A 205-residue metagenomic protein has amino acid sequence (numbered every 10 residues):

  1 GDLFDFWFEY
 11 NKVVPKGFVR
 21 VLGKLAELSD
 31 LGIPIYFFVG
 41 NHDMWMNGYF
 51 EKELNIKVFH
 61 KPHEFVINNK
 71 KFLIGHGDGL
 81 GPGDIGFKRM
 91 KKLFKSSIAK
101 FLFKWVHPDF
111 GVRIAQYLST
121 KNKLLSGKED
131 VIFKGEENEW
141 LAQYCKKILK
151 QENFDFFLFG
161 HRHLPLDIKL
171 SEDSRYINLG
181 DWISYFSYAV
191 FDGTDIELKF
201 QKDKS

Functional and structural regions predicted by a protein language model:
G1-I67, S184: Core catalytic region of metal-dependent phosphoesterases/phosphodiesterases, especially metallo-beta-lactamase-like
D5-L28, L125-F154: N-terminal short leaders/motifs
R20-V21, S29-V39, Q116-K121, E136-W140 (+1 more regions): A broad, low-specificity signal for short, low-complexity segments enriched in glycine/proline and polar/charged
E27-G32, I67-K70, L102-D109, Y188-F191: Short C-terminal domain-edge/linker segments immediately following a structured domain
N55-H60, L73, D78, D84-M90 (+1 more regions): Conserved beta-sheet core of the metallophosphoesterase superfamily
G77-W140: Active-site-proximal loop/helix segment associated with metal-binding centers of metalloenzymes
F200-S205: Short, solvent-exposed aromatic-acidic interface loops
